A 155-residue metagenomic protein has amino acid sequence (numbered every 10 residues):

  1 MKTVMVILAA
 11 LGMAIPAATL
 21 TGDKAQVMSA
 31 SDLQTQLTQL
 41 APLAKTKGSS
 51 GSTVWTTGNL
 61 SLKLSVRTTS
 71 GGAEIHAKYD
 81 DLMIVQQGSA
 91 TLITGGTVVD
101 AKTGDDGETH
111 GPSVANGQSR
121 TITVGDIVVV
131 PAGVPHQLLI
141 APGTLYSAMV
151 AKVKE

Functional and structural regions predicted by a protein language model:
M5-P16: Bacterial N-terminal signal peptides
P16-K78: A short, N-terminal "cap"/entry segment at the start of jelly-roll beta-barrel domains of the cupin/DSBH fold
L64, L92-T94, A148: Short hydrophobic/aromatic-rich beta-strand segments that constitute the beta-sheet cores of beta-sandwich/beta-barrel
E74, D81-I84, S119-R120, I127-V128: His/acidic/aromatic-lined binding-pocket segments of jelly-roll/cupin-type domains and related regulatory beta-sandwich
A77-V98, G104-S113: Short, conserved beta-strand element in jelly-roll/cupin
T121-A141: Conserved metal-binding segment of the jelly-roll/cupin
G143-E155: A short hydrophobic beta-strand segment most commonly corresponding to one strand of the jelly-roll/cupin
